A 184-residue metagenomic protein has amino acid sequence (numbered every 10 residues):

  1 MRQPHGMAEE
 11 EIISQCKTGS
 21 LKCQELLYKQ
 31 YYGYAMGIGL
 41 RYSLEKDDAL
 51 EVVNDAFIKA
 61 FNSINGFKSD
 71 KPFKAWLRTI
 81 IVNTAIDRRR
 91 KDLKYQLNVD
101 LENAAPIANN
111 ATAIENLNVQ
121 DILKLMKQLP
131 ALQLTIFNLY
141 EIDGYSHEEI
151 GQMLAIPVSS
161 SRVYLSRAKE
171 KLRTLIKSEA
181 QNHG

Functional and structural regions predicted by a protein language model:
I13-M36: A short, charge-rich alpha-helical start-of-domain segment used by transcription regulators
K17-T18, R41-L44, N54-P72, K91-D92: Sigma70-family region 2
Y28-K46, S63, M126, L175-S178: Amphipathic, Lys/Arg- and hydrophobic-enriched alpha-helical face
G37, E51-I58, K71-N83: Structural recognition of an alpha-helix C-terminal capping motif at a helix-to-coil junction
N65-K68, T79-V99, E115: Arg/Lys-rich amphipathic alpha helix in sigma70-family domain 2
V82, I86, Q133, M153-H183: DNA-recognition helix of helix-turn-helix
N103-K127: Acidic, proline/glycine-rich intrinsically disordered inter-domain spacer in sigma factors
I136-Y140: A short pre-motif secondary-structure segment
